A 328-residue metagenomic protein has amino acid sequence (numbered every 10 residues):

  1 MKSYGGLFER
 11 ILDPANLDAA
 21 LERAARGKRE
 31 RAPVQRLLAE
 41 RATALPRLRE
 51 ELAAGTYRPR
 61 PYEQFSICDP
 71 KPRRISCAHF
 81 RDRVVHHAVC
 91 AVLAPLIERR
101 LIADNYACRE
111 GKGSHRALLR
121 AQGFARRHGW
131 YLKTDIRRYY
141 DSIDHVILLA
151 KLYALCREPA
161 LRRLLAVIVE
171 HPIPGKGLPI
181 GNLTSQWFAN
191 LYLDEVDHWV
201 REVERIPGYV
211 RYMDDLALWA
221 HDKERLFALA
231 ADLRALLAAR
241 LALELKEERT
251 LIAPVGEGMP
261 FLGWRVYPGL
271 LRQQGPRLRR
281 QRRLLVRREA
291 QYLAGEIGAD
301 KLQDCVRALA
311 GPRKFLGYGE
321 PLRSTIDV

Functional and structural regions predicted by a protein language model:
M1-R10, A235, L322-V328: Intrinsically disordered, low-complexity and often Lys/Arg-enriched segments
M1-R157, P172: Conserved two-metal-ion catalytic palm core of "right-hand" nucleic acid polymerases, unifying RNA-dependent RNA
V34, P179, L183, R265: Gly/Ser/Thr-rich beta-alpha loop segments that engage phosphate groups in nucleotides
A44, E51-L52, A103-D104, R109 (+6 more regions): Conserved polymerase palm-domain catalytic core
A78, H87, E224-A228, L245-V328: Right-hand nucleic-acid polymerase module
F80-V84, T184, F188, E257: A generic structural signal for residues located within well-ordered alpha-helices of large catalytic or ligand-binding
A88-V92, A230-L233, L237: PAPS/PAP-binding and catalytic site of the sulfotransferase fold
